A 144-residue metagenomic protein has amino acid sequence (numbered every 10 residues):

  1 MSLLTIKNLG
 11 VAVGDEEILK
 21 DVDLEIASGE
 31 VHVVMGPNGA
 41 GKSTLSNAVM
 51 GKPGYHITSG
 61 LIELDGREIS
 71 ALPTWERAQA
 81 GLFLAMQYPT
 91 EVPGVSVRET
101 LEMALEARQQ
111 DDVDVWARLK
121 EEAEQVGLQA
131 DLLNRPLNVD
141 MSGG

Functional and structural regions predicted by a protein language model:
L4-I6, L19-D21: Conserved structural motif at the start of ABC-family nucleotide-binding domains
E16-E17, E76: Short coil-to-beta microelement around the adenine-binding A-loop and adjacent beta1/P-loop entry of ABC ATPase
M35-P37: The feature captures the beta-strand-to-loop junction immediately N-terminal to the Walker
M50: Helix-to-loop junction immediately C-terminal to a conserved catalytic motif
L61-R77, N138: ABC ATPase NBD Q-loop/coupling interface
Y88, G94-A107, R118: Q-loop/switch helix immediately C-terminal to the Walker
D114-L132, P136: Conserved ABC ATPase "signature" region
